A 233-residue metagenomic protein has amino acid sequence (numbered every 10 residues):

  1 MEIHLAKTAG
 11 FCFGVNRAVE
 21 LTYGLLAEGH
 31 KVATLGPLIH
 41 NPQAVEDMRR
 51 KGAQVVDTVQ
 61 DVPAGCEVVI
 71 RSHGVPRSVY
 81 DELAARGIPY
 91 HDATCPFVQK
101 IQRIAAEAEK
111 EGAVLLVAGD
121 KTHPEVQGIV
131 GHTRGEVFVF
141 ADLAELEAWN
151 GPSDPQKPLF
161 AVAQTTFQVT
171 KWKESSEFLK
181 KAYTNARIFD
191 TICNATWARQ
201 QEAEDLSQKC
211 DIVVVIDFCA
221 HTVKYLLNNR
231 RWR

Functional and structural regions predicted by a protein language model:
M1-R233: The feature marks the mature, well-folded catalytic cores of soluble enzymes
